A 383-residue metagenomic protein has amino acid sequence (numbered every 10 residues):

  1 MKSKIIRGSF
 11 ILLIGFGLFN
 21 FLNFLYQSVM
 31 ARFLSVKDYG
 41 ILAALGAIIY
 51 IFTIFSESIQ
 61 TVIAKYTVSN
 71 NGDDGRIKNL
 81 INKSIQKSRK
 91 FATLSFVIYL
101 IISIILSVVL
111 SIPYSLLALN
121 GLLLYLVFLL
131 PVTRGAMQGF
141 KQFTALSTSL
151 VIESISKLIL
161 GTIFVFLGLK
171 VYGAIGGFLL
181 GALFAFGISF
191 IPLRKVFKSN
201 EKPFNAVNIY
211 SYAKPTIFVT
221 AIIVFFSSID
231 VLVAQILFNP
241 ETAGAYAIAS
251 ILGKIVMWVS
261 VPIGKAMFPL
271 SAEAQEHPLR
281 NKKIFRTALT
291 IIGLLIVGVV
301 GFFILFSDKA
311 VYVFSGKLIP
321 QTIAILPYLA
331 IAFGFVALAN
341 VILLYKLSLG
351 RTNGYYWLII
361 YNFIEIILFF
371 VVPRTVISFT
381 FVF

Functional and structural regions predicted by a protein language model:
M1-I5, A118, T144-T148, L167 (+3 more regions): Interhelical loop/hinge segments that connect adjacent transmembrane helices in multipass membrane
K4-Q60, L158, P215-P240: Signature of the first transmembrane helix
R7-F19, L45, I49, I54-I104 (+1 more regions): Membrane-water interface segments that mark the loop-to-transmembrane alpha-helix transition
A31-D38, P113-L117, F140-T148, I155-F186 (+2 more regions): Membrane-interface helix-loop junctions in multi-pass transport and translocation proteins
V36, S103-N120, I304-G334: Interfacial segments at transmembrane-helix termini and the short loops linking adjacent helices
G46-S56, I223, Y246-K265, L295 (+2 more regions): Transmembrane helix-bundle signature of multi-pass secondary active exporters and lipid flippases
S56-G72, G253-P278, S348: Helix-loop junctions and terminal segments of transmembrane helices in multi-pass membrane transport/translocation
L126-T148, P327, I331-W357: Membrane-interface junctions at transmembrane-helix termini in multi-pass inner-membrane proteins
